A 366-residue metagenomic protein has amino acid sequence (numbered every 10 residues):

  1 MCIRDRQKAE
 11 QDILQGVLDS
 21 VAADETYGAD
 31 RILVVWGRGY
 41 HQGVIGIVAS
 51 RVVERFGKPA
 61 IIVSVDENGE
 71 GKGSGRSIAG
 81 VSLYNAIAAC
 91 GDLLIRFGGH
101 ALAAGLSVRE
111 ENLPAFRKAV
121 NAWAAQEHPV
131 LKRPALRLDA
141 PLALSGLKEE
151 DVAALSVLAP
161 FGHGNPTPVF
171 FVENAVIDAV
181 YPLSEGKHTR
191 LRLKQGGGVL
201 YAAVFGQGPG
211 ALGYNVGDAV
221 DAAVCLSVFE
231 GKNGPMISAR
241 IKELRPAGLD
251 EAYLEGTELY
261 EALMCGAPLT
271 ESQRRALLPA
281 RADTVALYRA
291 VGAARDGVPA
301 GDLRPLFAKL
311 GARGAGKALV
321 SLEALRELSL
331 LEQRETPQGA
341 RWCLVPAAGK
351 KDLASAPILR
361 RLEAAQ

Functional and structural regions predicted by a protein language model:
R4-S20, I32, E54, G75-I95 (+1 more regions): Acidic, two-metal ion nucleic-acid-processing modules in DNA metabolism proteins
G16, V35-G39, A49-I61, V65: Non-catalytic terminal/interface segments that mediate subunit docking, oligomerization, and allosteric communication
A23-E25, I61-V65, L93-F97: Short, flexible, solvent-exposed loop/turn segments with mixed acidic/basic and small polar residues
D24-A49: Flexible, glycine/threonine-enriched loop-and-boundary segments that flank and lead into catalytic domains of large
I61-R76: Short glycine-cluster motifs
